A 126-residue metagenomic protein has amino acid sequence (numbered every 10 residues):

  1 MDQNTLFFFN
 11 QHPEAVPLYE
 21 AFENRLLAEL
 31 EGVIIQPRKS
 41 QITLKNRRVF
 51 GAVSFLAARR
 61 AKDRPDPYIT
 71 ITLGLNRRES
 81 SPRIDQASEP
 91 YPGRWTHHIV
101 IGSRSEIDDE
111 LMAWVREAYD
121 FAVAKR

Functional and structural regions predicted by a protein language model:
M1-D2, H12-A15, I84, S88 (+1 more regions): Short linear sequence motifs
M1-N24, I34-P37, Q41: Charge-rich, low-complexity N-terminal segments
F8, R38-K39, L44, I101 (+2 more regions): Broad hydrophobic/π-residue packing in well-ordered secondary structure
L18, F22, V49, L111-W114: Amphipathic alpha-helical interface surfaces
R25-E29: Short, contiguous, helix-prone interaction/anchoring segments in small proteins
G32-V33, A124: A general structural signal for well-ordered secondary-structure junctions
Q36-T96: Short, conserved beta-strand/beta-arch hydrophobic-aromatic motifs that form part of recognition grooves or interface
P90-R126: Well-ordered alpha/beta subsegment
